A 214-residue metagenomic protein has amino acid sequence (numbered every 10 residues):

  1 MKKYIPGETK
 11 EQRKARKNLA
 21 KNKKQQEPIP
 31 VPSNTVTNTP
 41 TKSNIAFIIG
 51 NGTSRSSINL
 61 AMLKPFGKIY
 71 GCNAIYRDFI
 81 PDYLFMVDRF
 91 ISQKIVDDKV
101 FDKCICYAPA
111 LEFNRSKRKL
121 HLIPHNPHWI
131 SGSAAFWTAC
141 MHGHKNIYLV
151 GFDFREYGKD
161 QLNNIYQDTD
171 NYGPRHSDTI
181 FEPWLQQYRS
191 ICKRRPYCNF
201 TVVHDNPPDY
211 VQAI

Functional and structural regions predicted by a protein language model:
M1-K2, F200: Short intrinsically disordered, low-complexity coil segments enriched in acidic
K2-L19: BZIP DNA-binding basic region
K10, Q25-I214: Metal-ion/cofactor- or nucleotide/acyl-coenzyme-handling active-site neighborhoods
